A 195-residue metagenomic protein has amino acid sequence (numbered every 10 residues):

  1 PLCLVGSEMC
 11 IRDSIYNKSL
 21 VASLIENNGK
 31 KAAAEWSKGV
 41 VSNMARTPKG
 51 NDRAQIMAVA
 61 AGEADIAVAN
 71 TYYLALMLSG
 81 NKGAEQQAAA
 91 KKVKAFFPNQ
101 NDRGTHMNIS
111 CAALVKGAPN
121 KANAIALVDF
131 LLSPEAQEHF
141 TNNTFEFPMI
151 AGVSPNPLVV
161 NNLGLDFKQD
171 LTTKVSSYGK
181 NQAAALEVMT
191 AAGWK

Functional and structural regions predicted by a protein language model:
P1-G6, C10-I11: Single conserved hydrophobic/aromatic residue that forms the stacking wall/gate of nucleotide- or nucleobase-binding
R12-D13, T71-Y72, N143-T144: Short secondary-structure boundary segments
I15, K31, G50-R53, V68 (+3 more regions): Soluble non-cytosolic domains of exported or imported proteins
Y16-S19, S23-P98: Ligand-binding pocket segment of bilobal, Venus flytrap-like solute-binding proteins
I25-K30, S42-A45, A60, A64 (+5 more regions): Sec-exported extracytoplasmic/periplasmic mature domains
A88-P119: Flexible, solvent-exposed loop/hinge segments that line or gate ligand/substrate-binding clefts
S110-D170: Mature extracytoplasmic/periplasmic domains
P157-K195: Extracellular/periplasmic bilobal clamshell ligand-binding domains
